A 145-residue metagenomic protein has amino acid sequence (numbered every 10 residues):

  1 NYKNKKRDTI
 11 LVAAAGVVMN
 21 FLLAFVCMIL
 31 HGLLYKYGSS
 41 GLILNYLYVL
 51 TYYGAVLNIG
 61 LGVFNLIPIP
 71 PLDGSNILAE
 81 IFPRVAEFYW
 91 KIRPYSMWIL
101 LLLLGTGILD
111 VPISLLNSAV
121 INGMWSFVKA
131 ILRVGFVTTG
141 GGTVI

Functional and structural regions predicted by a protein language model:
N1-I145: Hydrophobic transmembrane alpha-helices and their immediate loop junctions in multi-pass integral membrane proteins
